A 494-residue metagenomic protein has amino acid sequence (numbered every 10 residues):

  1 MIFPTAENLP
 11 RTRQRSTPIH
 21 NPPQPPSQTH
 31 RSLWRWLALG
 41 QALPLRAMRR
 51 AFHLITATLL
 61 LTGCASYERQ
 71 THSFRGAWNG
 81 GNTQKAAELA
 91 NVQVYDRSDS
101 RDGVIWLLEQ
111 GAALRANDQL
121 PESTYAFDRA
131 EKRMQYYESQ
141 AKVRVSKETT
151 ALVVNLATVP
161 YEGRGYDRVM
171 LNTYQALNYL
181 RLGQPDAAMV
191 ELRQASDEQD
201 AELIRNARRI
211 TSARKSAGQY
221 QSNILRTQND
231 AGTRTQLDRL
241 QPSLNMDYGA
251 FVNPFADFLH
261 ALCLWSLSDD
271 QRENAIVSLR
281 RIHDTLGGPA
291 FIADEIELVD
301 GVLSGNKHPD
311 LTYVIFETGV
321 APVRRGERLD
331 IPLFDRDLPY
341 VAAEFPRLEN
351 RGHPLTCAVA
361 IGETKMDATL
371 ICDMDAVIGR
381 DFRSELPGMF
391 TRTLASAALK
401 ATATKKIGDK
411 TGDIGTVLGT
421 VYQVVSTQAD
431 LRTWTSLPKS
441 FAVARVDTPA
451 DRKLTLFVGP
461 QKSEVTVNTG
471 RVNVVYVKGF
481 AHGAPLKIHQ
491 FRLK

Functional and structural regions predicted by a protein language model:
T62-G63: C-terminal motif of bacterial Sec signal peptides marking the signal peptidase cleavage site
G80, N117, L182, L267-D269: Structural motif corresponding to the intra-repeat A-B loop/turn of tetratricopeptide repeats
A141-V153, R214-L240, L311-P322, E327-L348 (+2 more regions): Glycine- and small hydrophobic-rich membrane-insertion segments that are intrinsically disordered in solution
K405, D409-K494: C-terminal soluble interaction/assembly domains
